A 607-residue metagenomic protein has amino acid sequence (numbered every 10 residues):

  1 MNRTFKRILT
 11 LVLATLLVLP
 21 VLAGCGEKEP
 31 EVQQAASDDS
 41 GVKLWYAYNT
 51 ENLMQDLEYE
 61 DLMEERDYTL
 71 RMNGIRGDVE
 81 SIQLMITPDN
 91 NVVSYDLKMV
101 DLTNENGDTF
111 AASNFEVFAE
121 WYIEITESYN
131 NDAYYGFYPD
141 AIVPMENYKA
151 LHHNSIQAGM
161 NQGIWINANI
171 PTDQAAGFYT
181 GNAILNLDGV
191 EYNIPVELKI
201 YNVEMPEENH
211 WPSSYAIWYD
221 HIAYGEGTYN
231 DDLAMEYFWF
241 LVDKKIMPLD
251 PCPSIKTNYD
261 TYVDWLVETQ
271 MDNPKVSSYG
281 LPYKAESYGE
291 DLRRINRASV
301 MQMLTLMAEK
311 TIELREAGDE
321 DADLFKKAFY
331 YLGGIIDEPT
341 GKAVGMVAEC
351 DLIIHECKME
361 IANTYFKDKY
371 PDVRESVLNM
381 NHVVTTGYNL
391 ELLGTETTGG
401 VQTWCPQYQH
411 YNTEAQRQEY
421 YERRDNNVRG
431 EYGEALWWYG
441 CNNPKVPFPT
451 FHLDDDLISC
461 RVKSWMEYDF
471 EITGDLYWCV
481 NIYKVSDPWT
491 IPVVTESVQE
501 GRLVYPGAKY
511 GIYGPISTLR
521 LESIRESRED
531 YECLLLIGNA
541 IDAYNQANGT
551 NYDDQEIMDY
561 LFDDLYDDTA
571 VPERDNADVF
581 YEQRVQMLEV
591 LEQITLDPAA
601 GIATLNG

Functional and structural regions predicted by a protein language model:
L19-A35: Sec-dependent signal peptide cleavage junction
A36-R66, D89-I166, Q174: Surface-exposed binding patches on compact interaction domains or structured appendages
D67-N90: Contiguous beta-strand segments within globular domains
L84, G177-L187: A short beta-strand micro-motif common to beta-rich folds, especially ectodomain repeats
T172-T180, P206: Short glycine/proline/serine/threonine-rich loop/turn segments at secondary-structure transition edges
Y192-N202: C-terminal edge beta-strand
S213-S486: Catalytic-core regions of glycoside hydrolase
L306-V344, D351-N389, V485-G607: Catalytic domains of carbohydrate-active enzymes that cleave complex glycans
